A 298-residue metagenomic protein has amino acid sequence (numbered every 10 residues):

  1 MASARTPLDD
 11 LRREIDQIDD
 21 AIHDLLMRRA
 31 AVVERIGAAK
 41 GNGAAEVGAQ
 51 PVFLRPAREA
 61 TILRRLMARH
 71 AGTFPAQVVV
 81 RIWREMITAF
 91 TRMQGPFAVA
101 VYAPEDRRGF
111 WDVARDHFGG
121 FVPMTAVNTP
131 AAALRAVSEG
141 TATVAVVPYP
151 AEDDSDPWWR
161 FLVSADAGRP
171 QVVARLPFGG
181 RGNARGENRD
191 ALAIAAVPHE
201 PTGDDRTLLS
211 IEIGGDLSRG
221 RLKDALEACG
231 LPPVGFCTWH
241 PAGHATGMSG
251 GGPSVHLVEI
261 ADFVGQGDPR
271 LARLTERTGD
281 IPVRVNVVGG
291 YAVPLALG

Functional and structural regions predicted by a protein language model:
M1-G298: Domain-level signature for soluble enzymes in the chorismate/prephenate branch of the shikimate pathway
